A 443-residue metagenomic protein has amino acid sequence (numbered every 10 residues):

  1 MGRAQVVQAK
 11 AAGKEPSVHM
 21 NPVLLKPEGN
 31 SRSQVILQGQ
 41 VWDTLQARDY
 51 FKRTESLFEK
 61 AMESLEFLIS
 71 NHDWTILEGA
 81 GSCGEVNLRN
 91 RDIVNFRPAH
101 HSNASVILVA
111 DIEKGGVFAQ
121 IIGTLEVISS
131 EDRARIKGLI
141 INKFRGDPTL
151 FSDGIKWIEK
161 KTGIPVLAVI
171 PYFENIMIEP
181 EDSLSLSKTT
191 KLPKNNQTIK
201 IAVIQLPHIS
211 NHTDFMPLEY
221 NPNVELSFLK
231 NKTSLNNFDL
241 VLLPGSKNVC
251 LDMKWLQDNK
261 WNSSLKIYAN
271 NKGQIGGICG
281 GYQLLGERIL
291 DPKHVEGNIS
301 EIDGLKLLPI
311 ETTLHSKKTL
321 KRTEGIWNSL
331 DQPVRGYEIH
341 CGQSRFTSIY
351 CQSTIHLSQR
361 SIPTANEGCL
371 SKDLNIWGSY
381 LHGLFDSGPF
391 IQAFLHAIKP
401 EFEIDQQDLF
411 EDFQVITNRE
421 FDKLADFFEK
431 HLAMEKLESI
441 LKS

Functional and structural regions predicted by a protein language model:
M1-I267, Q274, S316-K317, I326-S443: Flexible phosphate-sensing "switch/lid" loops adjacent to ATP/NTP-binding sites across phosphate-transfer
C279: Catalytic nucleophile serine of serine hydrolases, specifically the conserved "nucleophile elbow" pentapeptide
G286-G336, C341-S344: A conserved active-site-flanking secondary-structure segment within enzyme catalytic domains
